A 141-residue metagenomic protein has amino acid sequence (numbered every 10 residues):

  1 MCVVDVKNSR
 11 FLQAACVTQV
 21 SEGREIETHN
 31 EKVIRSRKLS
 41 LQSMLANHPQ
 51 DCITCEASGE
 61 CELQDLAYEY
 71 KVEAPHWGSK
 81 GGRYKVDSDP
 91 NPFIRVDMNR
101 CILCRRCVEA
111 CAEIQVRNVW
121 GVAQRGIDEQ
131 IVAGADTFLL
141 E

Functional and structural regions predicted by a protein language model:
V4-E141: Fe-S ferredoxin-like electron-transfer domains and their immediately adjacent linker/connector regions across
